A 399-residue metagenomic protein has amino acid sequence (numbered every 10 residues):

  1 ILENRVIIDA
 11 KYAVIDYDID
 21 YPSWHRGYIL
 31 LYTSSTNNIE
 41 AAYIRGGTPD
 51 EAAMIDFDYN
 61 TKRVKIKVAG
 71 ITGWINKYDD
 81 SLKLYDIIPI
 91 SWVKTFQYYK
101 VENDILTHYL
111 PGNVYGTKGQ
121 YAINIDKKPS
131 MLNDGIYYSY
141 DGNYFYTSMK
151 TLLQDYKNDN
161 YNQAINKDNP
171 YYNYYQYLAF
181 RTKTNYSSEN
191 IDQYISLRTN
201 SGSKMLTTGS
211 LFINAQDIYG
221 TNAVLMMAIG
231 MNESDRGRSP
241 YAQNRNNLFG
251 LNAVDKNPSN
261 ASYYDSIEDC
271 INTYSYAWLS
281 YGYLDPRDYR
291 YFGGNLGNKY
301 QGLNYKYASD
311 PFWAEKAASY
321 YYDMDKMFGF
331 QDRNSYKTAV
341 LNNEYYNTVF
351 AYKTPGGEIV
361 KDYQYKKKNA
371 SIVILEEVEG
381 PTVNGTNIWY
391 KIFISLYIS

Functional and structural regions predicted by a protein language model:
I1-L225, D235-N369, P381-N387: Catalytic cores of secreted/periplasmic lytic hydrolases that degrade extracellular macromolecules
G230-S234: His-Asp-centered metal-binding catalytic motifs of divalent-metal-dependent phosphohydrolases/nucleases
L396-Y397: Acidic glycine-/aspartate-rich tracts in secreted/extracellular proteins
